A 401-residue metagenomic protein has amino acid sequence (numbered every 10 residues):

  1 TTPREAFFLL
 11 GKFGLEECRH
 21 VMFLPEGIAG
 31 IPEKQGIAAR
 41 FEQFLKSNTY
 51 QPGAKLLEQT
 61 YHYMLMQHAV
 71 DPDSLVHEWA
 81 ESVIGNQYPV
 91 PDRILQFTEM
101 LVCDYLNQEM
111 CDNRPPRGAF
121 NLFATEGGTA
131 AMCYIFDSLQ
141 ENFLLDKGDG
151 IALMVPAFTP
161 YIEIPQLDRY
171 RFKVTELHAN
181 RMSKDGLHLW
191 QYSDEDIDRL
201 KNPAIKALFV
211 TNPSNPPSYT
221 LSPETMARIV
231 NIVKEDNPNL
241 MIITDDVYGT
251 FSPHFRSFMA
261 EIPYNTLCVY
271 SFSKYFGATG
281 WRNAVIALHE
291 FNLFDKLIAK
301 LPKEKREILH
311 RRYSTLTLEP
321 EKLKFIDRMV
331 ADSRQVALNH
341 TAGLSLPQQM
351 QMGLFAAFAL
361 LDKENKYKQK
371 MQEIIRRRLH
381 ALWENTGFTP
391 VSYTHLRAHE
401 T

Functional and structural regions predicted by a protein language model:
T1-D71: Conserved N-terminal helix/loop that builds the PLP phosphate-binding region of the aspartate aminotransferase-like
T2-P3, F8, Y161-I162, P216-Y219 (+3 more regions): Short catalytic/ligand-binding loop motif for oxyanion handling, primarily in non-cytosolic enzymes, centered on
F41-N237, D246-P263, L267: Conserved core of the PLP fold type I
P72-Q87, S314-L344: Intrinsically disordered, low-complexity acidic Ser/Thr-rich regulatory segments
I242-T244: Hydrophobic residues in well-ordered beta-strands that form the structural core
M259-E321: Active-site PLP attachment segment
L323-Y393: Conserved PLP-dependent catalytic core of the aminotransferase class-I/II
T394-T401: Conserved small/polar residues in nucleotide/adenosyl-binding loops
